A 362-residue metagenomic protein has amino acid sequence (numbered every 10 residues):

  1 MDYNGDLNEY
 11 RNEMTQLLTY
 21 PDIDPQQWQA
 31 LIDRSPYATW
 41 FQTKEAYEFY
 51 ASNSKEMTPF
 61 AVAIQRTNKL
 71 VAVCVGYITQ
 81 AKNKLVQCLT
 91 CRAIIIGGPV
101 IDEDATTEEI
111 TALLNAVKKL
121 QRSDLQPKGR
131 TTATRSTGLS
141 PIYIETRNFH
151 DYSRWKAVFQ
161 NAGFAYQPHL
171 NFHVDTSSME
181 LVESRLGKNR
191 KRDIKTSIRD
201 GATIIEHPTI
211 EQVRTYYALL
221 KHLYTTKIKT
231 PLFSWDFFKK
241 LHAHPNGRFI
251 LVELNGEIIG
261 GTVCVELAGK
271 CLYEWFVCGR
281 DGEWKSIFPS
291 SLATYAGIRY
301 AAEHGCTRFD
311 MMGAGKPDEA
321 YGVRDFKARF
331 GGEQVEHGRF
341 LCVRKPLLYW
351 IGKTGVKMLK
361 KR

Functional and structural regions predicted by a protein language model:
M1-M14, K119-S140: Intrinsic disorder/low-complexity segments
N4, T79-G97: Conserved acyl-donor/pantetheine-binding loop and adjacent beta-alpha core of acyl/acetyltransferases and related
T15-L70, C74-N83, G138, F149-N171 (+1 more regions): A conserved beta-strand-loop-helix scaffold within acyl/acetyltransferase catalytic domains
S54, C88, E319: Short glycine-biased active-site loop of nucleotidyltransferases that positions the nucleotide triphosphate and helps
Q65, L70, D102, T111-K119 (+2 more regions): Aromatic (often tryptophan-rich) hydrophobic motifs at membrane interfaces
I78, A157-L181, C306-R362: Active-site/acyl-donor-binding loops of N-acyltransferases
C91-D124, L139-S153: A gly/proline- and charged-residue-enriched helix-loop-helix capping module
Y143-E145, T203, R308: Residues at or immediately flanking beta-strands
